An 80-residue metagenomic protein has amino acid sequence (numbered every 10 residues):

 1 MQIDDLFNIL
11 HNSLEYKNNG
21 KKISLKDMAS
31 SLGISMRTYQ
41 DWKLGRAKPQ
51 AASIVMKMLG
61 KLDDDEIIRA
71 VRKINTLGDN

Functional and structural regions predicted by a protein language model:
M1-K21: A short, Lys/Arg-rich alpha-helix, primarily the initiator
L6, L10, L32-I34, M58-L62: Secretory-pathway ectodomains
F7, H11, M56, I68-N75: Residue-level detector of alpha-helical secondary structure
S13-K17, L62-D65, L77: Surface-exposed polar/charged interaction patches
G20-Q40: Short alpha-helical DNA-recognition segment
K43: DNA major-groove recognition helix of helix-turn-helix
K48, D65-N80: Short, charged recognition helix plus adjacent turn of helix-turn-helix-like nucleic-acid-binding domains
Q50-I68: DNA major-groove recognition helix of helix-turn-helix/homeodomain DNA-binding modules
